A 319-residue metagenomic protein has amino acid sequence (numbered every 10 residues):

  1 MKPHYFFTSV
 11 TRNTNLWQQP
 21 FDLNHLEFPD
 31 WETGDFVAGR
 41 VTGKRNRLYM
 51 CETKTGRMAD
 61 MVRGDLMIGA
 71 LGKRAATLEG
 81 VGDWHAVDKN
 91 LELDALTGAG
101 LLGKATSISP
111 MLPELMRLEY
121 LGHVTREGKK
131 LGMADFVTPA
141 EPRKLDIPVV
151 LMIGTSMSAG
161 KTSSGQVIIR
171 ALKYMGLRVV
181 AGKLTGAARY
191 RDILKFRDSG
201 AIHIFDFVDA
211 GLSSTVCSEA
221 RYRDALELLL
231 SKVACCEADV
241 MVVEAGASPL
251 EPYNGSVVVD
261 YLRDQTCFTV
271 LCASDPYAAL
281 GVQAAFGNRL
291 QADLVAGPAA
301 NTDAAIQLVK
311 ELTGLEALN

Functional and structural regions predicted by a protein language model:
M1-T77, G82-E92: N-terminal accessory targeting/assembly segments
F6-S9, N13, P20, E27-W31 (+7 more regions): ATP-dependent carboxylate-amine ligase catalytic core
F36-A38, D65-I68, L93, L102 (+7 more regions): Structural motif
V41, A70-G72, A99, I108-S109 (+6 more regions): Fold-independent oxyanion-binding glycine-rich loops and adjacent beta-strand/coil segments at enzyme active sites
V41-R45, G154, V208-S218, F268: Short, basic, glycine/proline-bearing loop/turn elements
G56-M58, E92-D94, T138-P142, I168-A171 (+1 more regions): A generic local secondary-structure boundary/capping motif
L78-E79, A86, A95-L101, T106-A134 (+3 more regions): Conserved catalytic-core segment of NTP-binding enzymes
A134-A187: Walker A (P-loop) phosphate-binding motif
